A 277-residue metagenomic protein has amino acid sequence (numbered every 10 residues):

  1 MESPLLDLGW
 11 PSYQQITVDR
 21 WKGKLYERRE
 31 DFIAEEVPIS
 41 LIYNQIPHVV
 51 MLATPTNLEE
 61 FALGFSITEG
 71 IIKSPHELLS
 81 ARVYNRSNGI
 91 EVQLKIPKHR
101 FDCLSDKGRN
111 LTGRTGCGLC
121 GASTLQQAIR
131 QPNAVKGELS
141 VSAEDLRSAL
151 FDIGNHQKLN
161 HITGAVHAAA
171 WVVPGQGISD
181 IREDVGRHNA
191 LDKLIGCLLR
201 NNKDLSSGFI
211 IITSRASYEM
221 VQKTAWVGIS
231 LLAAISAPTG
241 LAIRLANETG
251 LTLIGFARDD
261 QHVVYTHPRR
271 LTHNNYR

Functional and structural regions predicted by a protein language model:
M1-A169, P174, I178-I181: Intrinsically disordered, low-complexity regions enriched in acidic/Ser/Thr/Pro/Gln residues
T54-T56, A62-I67, D106-R109, P132-V135 (+6 more regions): Surface-exposed beta-strand edges and their flanking turn/coil or helix-capping segments
A170, E183-A190: Positively charged, proline/Ser/Thr-rich regional signature most characteristic of the Rhodanese/CDC25-like
G175, Y276-R277: Intrinsically disordered, low-complexity coil segments
S179, D184, V263: Phosphate/pyrophosphate-binding betaalpha-module
R187-Y276: Feature captures the catalytic cores and cofactor-binding loops of soluble hydro-lyases/lyases that act on carboxylate
